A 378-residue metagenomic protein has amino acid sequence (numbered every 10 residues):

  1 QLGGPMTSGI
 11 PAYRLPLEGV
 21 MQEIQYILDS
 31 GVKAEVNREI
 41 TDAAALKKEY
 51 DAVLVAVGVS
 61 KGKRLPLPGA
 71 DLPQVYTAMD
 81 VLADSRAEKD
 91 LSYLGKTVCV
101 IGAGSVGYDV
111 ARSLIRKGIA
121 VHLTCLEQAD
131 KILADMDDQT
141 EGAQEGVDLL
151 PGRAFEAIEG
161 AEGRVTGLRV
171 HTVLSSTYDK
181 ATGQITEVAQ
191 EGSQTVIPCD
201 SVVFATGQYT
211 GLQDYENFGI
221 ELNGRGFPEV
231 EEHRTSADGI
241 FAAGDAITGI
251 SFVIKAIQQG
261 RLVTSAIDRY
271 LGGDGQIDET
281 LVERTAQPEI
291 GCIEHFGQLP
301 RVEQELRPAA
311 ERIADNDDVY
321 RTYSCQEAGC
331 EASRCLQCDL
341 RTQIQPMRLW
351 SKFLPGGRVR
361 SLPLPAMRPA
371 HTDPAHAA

Functional and structural regions predicted by a protein language model:
Q1-E39, K63-P66, R112-L150, A154-E159 (+3 more regions): Beta1-alpha1 glycine-rich phosphate/pyrophosphate-binding loop at the start of Rossmann-like nucleotide-binding domains
L2, V106, T248: Hydrophobic/small residue at the entry helix of a nucleotide-binding pocket
V20, Q25-N37, G62-K117, L222-S236: Glycine-rich dinucleotide-binding loop and its adjacent helix/turn
M21-L67, A157-V165, R169, S176-T177 (+2 more regions): Feature captures the FAD/FMN-dependent oxidoreductase FAD-binding
L28, V36, A43-D84, S333-P346 (+1 more regions): Glycine/serine-rich phosphate-binding loop and adjoining beta1-alpha1 elements at the start of nucleotide-handling
D71-K96, I158, Y178-I257, G291: FAD-site-proximal beta/loop scaffold in flavoenzymes
Q144, A154-R164, L262, R269-I344 (+1 more regions): Mid-to-C-terminal Rossmann-like scaffold of FAD/NAD(P)H-dependent oxidoreductases
A243-I277: A conserved FAD-binding loop/helix module that cradles the flavin
